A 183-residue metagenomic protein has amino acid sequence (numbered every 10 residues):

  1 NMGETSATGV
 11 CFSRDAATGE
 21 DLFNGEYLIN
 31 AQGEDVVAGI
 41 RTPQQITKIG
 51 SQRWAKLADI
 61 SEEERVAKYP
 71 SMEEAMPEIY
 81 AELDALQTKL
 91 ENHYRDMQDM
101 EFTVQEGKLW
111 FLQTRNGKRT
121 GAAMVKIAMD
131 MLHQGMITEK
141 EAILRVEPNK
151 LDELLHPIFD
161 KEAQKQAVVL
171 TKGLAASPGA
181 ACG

Functional and structural regions predicted by a protein language model:
N1-G183: Non-catalytic, soluble scaffold/interaction modules
